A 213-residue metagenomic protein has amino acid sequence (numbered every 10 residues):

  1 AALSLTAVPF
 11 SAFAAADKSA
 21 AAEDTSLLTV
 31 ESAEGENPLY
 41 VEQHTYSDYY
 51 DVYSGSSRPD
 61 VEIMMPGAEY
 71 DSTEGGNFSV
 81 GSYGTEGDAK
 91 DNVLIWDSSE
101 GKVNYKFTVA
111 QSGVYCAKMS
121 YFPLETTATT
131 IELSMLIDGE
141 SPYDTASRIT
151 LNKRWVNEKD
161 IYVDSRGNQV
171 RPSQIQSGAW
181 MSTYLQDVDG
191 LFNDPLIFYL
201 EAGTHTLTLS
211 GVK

Functional and structural regions predicted by a protein language model:
A1-F13: Sec-dependent N-terminal signal peptides of Gram-positive bacterial secreted proteins and lipoproteins
A15-K213: Extracytoplasmic
